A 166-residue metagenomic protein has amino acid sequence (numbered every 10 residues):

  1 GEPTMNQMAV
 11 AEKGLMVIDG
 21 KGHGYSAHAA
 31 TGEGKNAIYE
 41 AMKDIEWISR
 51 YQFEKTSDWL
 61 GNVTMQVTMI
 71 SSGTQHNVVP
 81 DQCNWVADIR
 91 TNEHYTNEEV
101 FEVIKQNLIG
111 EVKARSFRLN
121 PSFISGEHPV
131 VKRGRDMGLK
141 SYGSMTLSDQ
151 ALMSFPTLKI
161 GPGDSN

Functional and structural regions predicted by a protein language model:
G1-M5: A glycine-rich helix N-cap at a beta->alpha junction
A9-A11, V17-N166: Metal-dependent amide/peptide-bond hydrolase catalytic core, centered on the "pita-bread" metallohydrolase fold
